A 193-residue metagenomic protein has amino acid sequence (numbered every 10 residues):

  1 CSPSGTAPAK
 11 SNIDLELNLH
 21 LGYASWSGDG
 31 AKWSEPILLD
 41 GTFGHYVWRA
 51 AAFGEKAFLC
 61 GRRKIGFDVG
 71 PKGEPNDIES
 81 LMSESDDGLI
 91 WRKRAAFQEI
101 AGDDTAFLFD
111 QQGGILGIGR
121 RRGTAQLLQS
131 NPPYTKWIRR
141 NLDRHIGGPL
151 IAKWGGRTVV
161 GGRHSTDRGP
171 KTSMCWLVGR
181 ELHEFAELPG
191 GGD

Functional and structural regions predicted by a protein language model:
C1-G192: Beta-rich carbohydrate-recognition and catalytic domains
